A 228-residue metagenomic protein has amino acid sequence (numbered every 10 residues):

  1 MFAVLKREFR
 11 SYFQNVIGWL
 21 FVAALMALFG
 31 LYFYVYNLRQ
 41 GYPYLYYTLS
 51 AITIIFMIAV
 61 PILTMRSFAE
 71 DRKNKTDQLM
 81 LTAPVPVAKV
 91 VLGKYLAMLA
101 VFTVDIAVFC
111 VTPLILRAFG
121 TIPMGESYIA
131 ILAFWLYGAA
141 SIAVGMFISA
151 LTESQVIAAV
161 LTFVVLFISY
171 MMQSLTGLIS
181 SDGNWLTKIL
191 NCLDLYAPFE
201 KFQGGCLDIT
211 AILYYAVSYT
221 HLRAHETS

Functional and structural regions predicted by a protein language model:
M1-G18: Aromatic- and glycine-rich beta-strand/loop motifs that create alpha-glucan
W19-V22, Y128-L132, A159-V160, I212-A216: Hydrophobic alpha-helical transmembrane segments
F29-Y34, L45, I55, A97-A158 (+1 more regions): Secretory targeting signals
Y32-V35, T152-Q203, L207: Transmembrane helix segments
T48-E70, D105: Long, hydrophobic alpha-helical segments
S67-A97: Helix-loop-helix units of permease transmembrane domains in multi-pass membrane transporters, especially ABC
T220-T227: Conserved small/polar residues in nucleotide/adenosyl-binding loops
